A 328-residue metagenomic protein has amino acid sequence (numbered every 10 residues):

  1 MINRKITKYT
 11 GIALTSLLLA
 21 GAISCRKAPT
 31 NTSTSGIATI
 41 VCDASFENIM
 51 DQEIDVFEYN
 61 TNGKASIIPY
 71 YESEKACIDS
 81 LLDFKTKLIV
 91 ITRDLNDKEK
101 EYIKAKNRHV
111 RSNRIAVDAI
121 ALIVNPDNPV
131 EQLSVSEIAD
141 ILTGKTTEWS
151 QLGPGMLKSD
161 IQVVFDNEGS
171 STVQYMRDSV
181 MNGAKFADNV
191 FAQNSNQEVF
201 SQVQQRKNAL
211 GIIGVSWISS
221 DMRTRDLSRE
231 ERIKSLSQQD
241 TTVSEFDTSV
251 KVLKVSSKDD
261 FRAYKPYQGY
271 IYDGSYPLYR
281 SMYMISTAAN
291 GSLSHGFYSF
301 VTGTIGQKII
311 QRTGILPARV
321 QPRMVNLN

Functional and structural regions predicted by a protein language model:
M1-A38: Bacterial Sec-dependent N-terminal signal peptides
R4, T10, G21, N113 (+2 more regions): Residue-level marker of intrinsically disordered, low-complexity segments enriched for small/polar residues
C25-K75, D79-L82, A116, V124-N328: Exported/periplasmic ABC-transporter solute-binding proteins
E74-K106, D221: Pocket-flanking alpha-helical
N107-R111: Periplasmic N-terminal soluble interaction domains immediately after the signal peptide in Gram-negative
